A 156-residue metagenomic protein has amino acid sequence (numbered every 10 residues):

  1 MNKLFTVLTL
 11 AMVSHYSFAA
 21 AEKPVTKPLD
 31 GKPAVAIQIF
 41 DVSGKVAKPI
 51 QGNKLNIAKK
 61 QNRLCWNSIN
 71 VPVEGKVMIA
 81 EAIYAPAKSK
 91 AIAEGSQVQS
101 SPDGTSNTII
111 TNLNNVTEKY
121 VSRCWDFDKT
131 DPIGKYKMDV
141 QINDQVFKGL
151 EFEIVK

Functional and structural regions predicted by a protein language model:
M1-L4: Positively charged n-region of N-terminal signal peptides that target proteins for export
V7-A11: Classic N-terminal secretory signal peptides
M12, I69-P72, I142-N143: Short, flexible beta-strand-to-coil junctions
S14-S17: N-terminal signal peptide c-region/cleavage motif recognized by signal peptidases
E22-F127, F147-G149: Contiguous segments within soluble domain cores/interaction surfaces
P132-D139, D144: A glycine-anchored, Pro-Gly-centered beta-turn/N-cap motif
F152-K156: Short beta-strand edge segments in extracellular beta-sheet folds
